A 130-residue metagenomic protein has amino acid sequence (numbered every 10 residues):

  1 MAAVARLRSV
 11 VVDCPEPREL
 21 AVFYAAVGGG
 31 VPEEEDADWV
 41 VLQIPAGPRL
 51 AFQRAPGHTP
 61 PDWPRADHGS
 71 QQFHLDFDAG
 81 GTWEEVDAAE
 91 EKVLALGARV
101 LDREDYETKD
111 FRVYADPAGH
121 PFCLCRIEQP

Functional and structural regions predicted by a protein language model:
M1-R8, V12-E34, Q43-R99, A115-P130: Glyoxalase I/VOC metalloenzyme domain signal
D36-D38, Y106-D110: Short acidic/glycine-enriched loop/turn segments that link adjacent beta-strands
G57-H58, D105-E107: Short beta->alpha connector loops
